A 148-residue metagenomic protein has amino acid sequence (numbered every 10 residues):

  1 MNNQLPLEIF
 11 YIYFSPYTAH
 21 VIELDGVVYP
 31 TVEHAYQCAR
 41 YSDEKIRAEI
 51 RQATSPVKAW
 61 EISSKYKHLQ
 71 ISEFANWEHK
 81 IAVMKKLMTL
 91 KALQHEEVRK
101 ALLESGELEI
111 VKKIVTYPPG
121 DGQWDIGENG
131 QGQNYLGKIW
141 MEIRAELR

Functional and structural regions predicted by a protein language model:
M1-R148: Charged, low-complexity intrinsically disordered segments
